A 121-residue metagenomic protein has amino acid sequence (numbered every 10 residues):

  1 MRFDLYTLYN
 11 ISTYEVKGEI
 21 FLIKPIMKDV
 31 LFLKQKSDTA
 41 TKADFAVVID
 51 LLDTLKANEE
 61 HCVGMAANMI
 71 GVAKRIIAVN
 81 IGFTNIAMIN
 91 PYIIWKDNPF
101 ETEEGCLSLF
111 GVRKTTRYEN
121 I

Functional and structural regions predicted by a protein language model:
F3-I121: Positively charged
